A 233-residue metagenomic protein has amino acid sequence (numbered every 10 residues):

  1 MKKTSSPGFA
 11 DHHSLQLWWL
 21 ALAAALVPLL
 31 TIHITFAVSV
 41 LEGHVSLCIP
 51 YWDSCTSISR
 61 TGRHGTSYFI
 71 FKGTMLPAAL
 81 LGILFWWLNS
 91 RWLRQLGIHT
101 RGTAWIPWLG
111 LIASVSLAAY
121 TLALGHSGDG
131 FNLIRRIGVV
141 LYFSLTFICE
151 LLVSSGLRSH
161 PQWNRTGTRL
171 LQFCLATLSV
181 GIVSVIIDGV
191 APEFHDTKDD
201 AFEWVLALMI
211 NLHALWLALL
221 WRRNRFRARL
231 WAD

Functional and structural regions predicted by a protein language model:
F9-L29, R165-Q172: Alpha-helical transmembrane segments and their helix-start/interface "positive-inside/aromatic belt" motifs in integral
L20-T31, F71-A78, I106-A113, Y142 (+2 more regions): Hydrophobic alpha-helical transmembrane segments of polytopic
V27-C48: Alpha-helical transmembrane segments of multi-pass membrane proteins
T56-A79: Interfacial helix-start motif at the membrane-water boundary
F71-L84, Y142-V153, L206-R222: Hydrophobic cores of alpha-helical transmembrane segments in multi-pass inner/ER membrane proteins, independent
L84-G110: Cytoplasmic juxtamembrane regions at transmembrane-helix boundaries
A113-W163: Membrane-proximal helix-loop-helix units in multi-pass membrane proteins
L152-D233: Terminal transmembrane helical module of multi-pass membrane proteins
